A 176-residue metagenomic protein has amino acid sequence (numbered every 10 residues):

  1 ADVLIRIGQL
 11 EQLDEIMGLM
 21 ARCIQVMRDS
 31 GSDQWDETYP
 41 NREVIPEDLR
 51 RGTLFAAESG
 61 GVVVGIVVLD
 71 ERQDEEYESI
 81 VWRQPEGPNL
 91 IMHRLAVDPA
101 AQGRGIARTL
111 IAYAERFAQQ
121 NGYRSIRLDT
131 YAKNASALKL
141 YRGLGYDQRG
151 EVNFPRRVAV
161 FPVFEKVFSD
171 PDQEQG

Functional and structural regions predicted by a protein language model:
L4-G18: A short beta-loop-alpha structural element at the N-terminal edge of CoA-dependent acyl/N-acetyltransferase catalytic
M17, I24-E47: Conserved GNAT-fold acetyl-CoA-binding loop/helix
P46-A56, R72-E75, I91: A short helix-loop-beta-strand connector motif used in the catalytic cores of GNAT acetyltransferases and, in some
T53-V67: Conserved beta-hairpin
V68-D98, Q102: Conserved acyl-donor/pantetheine-binding loop and adjacent beta-alpha core of acyl/acetyltransferases and related
E86-N89, R124, Y131-L138, R142-L144 (+1 more regions): C-terminal "cap" of GNAT-fold acetyltransferases
V97, G103-R116, K139-G143: Conserved acetyl-CoA-binding loop-helix of GNAT-fold acetyltransferases
I111, A118-D129: Conserved GNAT acetyl-CoA-binding A-motif
